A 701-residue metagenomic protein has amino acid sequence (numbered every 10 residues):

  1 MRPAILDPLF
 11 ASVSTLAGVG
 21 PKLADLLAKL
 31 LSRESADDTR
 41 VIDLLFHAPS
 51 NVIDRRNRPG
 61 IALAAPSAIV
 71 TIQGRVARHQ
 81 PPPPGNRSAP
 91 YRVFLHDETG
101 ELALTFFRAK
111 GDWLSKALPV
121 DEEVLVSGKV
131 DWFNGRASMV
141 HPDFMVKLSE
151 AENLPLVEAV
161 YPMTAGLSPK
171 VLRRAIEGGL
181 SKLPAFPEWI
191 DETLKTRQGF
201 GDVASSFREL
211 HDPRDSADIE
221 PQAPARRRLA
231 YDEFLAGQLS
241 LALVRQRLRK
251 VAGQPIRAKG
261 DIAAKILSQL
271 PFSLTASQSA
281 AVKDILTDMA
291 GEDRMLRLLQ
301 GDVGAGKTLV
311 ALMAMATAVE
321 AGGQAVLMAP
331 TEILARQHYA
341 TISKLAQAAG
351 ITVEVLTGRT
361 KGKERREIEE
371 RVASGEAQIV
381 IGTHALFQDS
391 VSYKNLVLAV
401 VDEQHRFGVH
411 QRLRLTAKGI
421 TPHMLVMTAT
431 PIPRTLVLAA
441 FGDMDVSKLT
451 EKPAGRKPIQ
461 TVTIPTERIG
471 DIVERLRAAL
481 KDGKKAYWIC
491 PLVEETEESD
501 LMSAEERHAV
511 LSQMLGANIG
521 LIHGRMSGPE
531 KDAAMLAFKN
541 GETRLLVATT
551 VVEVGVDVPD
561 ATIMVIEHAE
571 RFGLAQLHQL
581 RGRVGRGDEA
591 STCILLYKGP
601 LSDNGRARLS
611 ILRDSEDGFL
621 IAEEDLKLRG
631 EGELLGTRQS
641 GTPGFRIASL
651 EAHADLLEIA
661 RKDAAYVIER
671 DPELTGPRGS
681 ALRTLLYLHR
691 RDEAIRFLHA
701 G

Functional and structural regions predicted by a protein language model:
D25-L26, E34-D37, V251-Q300: Conserved pre-motif I regulatory segment
H47-A77: OB-fold nucleic-acid-binding modules
R75, K129-V130, A569, R583: Short, surface-exposed secondary-structure boundary micro-motifs
P82-Q269, R670: Upstream accessory/linker segments immediately N-terminal to the RecA-like ATPase cores of bacterial MutS and a subset
K283, D293-S610, R670-E673, G701: Inter-lobe coupling/hinge segments of SF2-like helicase ATPases
T592, P600-G701: C-terminal accessory region of SF2 helicases/translocases
